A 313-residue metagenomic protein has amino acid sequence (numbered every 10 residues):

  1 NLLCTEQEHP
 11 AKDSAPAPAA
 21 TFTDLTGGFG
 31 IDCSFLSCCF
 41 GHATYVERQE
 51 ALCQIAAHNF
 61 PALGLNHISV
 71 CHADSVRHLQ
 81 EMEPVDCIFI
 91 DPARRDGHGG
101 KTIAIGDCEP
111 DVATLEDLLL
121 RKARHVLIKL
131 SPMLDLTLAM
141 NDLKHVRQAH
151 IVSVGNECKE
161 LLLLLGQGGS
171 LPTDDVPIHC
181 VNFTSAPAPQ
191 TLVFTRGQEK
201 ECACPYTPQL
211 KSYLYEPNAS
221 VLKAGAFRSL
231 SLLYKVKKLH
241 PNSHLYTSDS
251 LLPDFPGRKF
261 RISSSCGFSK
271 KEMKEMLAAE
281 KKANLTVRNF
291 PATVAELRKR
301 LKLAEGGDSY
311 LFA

Functional and structural regions predicted by a protein language model:
N1-A313: SAM-dependent transferase fold signal centered on methyltransferase-like domains, encompassing both Class I
